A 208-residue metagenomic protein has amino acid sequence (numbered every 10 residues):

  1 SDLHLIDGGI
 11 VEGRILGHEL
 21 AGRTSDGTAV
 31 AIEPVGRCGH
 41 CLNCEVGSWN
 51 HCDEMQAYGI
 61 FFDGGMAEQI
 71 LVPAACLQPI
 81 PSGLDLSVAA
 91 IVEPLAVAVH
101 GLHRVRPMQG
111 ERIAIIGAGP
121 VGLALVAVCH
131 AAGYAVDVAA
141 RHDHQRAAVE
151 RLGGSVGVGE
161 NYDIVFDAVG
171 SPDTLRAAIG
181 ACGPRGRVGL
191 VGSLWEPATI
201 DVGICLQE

Functional and structural regions predicted by a protein language model:
S1-R23, V46-D63: N-terminal glycine-rich cofactor-binding segment
I6-L42, P81-G83: Glycine-rich beta-strand-centered segment in the early N-terminal region that forms part of a ligand/cofactor-binding
A29, R112, G186-R187: Short glycine-centered segments of the SAM/dcSAM-binding site in methyltransferase folds
G36-I116: NAD(P)H dinucleotide-binding glycine-rich loop of Rossmann-like/cofactor-binding domains, especially the beta1-alpha1
A67, R141-A148, E196-V202: Short, glycine/polar-rich helix-capping loops at beta-to-alpha or helix-loop-helix junctions that flank or form
L84-G157: Mid-domain Rossmann-like dinucleotide-binding core that forms the NAD(H)/NADP(H) cofactor-binding site
V158-V165: A short acidic, Gly/Pro-enriched loop at the edge of an enzyme's catalytic core that lines a small-molecule cofactor
P172-E208: Glycine-rich phosphate-binding loop and adjacent beta-alpha segment of Rossmann(oid) nucleotide-cofactor-binding
